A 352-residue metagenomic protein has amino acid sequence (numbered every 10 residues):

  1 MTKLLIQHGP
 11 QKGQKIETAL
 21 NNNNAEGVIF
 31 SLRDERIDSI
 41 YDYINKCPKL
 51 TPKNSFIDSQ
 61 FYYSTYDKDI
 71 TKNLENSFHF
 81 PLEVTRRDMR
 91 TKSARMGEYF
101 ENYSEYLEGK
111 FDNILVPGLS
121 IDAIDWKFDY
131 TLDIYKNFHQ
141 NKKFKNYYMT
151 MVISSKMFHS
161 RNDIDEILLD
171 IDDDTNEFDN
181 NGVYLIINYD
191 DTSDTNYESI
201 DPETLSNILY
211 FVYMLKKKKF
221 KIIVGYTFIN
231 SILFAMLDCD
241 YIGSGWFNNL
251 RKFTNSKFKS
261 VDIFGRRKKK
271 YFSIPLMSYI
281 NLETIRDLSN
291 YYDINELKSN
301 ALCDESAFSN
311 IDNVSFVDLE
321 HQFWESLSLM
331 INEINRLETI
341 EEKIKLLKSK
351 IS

Functional and structural regions predicted by a protein language model:
T2-L169, N180-N181, Y189: Active-site beta->alpha loop and helix N-cap motifs at the rims of alpha/beta catalytic domains
G27-R36, N113-L119, I229-I232, M236-K259: Glycine-rich phosphate-binding active-site loops on the catalytic face of alpha/beta enzymes
P48-K49, K216, A235: Anion (oxyanion) recognition and catalysis
I167-L209, M236-L237, R251-R267: Glycine/Thr-rich beta-alpha phosphate-binding loop at enzyme active sites
K216-S231: Glycine-rich adenosine-cofactor-binding loop
T254-L276, K343-S352: C-terminal helical cap(s) of enzyme catalytic domains, especially alpha/beta-barrels
D262-S306: C-terminal amphipathic alpha-helical segment
N295-S352: C-terminal extensions of enzymes
